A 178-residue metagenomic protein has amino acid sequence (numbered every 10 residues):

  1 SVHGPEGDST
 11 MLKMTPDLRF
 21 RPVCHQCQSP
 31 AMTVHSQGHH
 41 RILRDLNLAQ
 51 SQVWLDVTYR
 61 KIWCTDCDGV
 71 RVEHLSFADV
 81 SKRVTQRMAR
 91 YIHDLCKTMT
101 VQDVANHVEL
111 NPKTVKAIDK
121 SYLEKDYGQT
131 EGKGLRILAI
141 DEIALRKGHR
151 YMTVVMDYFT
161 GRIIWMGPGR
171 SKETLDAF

Functional and structural regions predicted by a protein language model:
S1-L75: Short, conserved DNA-binding cores of transcription-related domains
L12-M14, C24-C27, C64, I92 (+4 more regions): Mobile genetic element proteins and their domesticated derivatives, centered on retroelements and DNA transposons
F20, N111, F159: A generic "binding-loop/recognition-motif" signal
I42-D45, R83-Q86, E173-F178: Short, surface-exposed linear segments at secondary-structure transitions and domain or protein termini
V72-E73, T85, T114, T153: Ser/Thr-centric signal marking residues that sit in or immediately flank functional binding/regulatory motifs
H74-S81, I163: Extended, low-complexity cationic-aromatic segments
A78-I143: Electropositive nucleic-acid engagement tracts
K116-F178: RNase H-like nuclease fold core
